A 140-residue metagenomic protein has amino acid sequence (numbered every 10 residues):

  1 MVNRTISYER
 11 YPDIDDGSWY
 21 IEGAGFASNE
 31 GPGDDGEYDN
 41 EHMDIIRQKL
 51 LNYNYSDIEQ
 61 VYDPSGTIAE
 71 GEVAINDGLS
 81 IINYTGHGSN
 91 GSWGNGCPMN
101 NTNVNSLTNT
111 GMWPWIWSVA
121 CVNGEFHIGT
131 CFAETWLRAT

Functional and structural regions predicted by a protein language model:
M1-T140: Cysteine-dependent hydrolase recognition
